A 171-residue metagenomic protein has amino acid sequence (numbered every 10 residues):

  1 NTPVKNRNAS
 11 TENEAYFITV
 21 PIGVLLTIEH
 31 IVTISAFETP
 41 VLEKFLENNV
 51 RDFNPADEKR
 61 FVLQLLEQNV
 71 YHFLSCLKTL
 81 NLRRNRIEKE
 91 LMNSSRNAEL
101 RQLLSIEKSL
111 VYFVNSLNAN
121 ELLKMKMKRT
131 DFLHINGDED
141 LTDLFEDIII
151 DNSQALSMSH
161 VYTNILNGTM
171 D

Functional and structural regions predicted by a protein language model:
T2-R101, N115, E121, M125: Extended alpha-helical interaction modules
E29, N69, N85-D171: Membrane-associated alpha-helical segments
